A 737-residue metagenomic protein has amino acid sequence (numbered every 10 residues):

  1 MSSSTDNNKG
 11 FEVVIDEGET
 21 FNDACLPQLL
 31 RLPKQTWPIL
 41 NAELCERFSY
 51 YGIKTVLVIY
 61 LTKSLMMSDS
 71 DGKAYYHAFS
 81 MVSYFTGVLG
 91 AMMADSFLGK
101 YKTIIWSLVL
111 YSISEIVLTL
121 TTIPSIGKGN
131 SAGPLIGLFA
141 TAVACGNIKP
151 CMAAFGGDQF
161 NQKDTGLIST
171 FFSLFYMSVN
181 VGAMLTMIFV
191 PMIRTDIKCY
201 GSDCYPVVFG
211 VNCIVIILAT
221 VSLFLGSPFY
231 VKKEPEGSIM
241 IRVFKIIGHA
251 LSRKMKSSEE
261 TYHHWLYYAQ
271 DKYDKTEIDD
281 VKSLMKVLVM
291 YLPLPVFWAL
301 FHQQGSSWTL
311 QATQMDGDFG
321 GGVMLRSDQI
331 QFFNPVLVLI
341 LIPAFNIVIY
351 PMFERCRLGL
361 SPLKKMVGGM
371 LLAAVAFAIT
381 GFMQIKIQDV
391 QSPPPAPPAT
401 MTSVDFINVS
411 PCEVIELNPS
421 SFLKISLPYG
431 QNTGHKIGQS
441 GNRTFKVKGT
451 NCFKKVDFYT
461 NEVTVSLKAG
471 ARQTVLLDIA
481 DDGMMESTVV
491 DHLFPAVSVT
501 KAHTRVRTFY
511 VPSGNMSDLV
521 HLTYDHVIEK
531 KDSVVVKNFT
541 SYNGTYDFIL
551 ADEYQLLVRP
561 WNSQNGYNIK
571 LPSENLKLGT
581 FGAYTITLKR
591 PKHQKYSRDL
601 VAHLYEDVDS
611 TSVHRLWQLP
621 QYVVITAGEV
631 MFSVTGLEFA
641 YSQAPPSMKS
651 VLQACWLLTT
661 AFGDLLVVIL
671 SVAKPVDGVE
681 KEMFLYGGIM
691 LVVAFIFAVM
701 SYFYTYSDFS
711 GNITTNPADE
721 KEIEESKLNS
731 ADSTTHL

Functional and structural regions predicted by a protein language model:
S2-K454, N461-E462, K468-L737: Hydrophobic transmembrane alpha-helices of multi-pass solute transporters/permeases
